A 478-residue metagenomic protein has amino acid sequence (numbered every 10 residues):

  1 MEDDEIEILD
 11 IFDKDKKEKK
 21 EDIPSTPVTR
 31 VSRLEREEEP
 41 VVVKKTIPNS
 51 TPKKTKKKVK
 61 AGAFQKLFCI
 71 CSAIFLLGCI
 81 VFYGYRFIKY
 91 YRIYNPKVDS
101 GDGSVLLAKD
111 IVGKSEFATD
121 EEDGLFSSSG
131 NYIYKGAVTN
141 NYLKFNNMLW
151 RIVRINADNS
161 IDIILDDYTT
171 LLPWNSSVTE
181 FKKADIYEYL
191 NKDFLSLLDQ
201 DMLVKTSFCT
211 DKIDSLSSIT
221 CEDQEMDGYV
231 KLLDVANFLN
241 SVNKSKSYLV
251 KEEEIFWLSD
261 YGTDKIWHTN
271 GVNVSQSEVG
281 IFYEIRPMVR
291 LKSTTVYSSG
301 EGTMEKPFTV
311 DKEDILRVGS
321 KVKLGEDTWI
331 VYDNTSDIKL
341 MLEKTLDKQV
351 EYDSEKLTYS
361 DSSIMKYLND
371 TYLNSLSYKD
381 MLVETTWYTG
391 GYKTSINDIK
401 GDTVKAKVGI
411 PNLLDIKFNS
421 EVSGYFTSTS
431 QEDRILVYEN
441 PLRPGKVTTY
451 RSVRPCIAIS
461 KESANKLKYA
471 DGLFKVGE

Functional and structural regions predicted by a protein language model:
M1-K58: N-terminal targeting leaders characterized by basic, low-complexity, disordered sequences that direct proteins
K17-E18, V42-V43, T51-K58, F64 (+4 more regions): Generic N-terminal leader/processing signal
K58-I74: N-terminal Sec-pathway targeting helices
V81-N95: Hydrophobic single-pass membrane-insertion segments
R92-E478: Collagenous Gly-X-Y triple-helix signature in extracellular proteins
